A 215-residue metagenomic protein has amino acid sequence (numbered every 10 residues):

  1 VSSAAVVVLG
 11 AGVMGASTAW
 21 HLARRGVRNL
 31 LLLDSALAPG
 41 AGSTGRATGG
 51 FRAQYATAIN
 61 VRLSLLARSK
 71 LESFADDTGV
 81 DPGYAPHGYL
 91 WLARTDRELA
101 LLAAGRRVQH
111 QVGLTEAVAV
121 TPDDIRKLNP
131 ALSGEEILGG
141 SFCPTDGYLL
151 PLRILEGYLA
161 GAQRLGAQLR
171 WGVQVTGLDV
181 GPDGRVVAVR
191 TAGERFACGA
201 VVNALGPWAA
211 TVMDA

Functional and structural regions predicted by a protein language model:
V1-M14, L31: Beta1/beta-strand and adjacent pyrophosphate-binding region of the FAD-binding site in flavoprotein oxidoreductases
M14, A38, W208: Conserved Rossmann-like nucleotide-cofactor binding loop
A19, A23, G161: Gly/Ala-rich phosphate-binding loop of Rossmann-like dinucleotide-binding domains, activating on the conserved
A23-T44: Glycine-rich FAD pyrophosphate-binding loop
N29-L30, E116-A117, V201: Hydrophobic anchor at the start of a short beta-strand that flanks the dinucleotide cofactor-binding loop
T48-L128: Dinucleotide-binding Rossmann-like beta1-alpha1 core, especially the glycine-rich loop that anchors the ADP
S141-A200, A204-T211: Helical element adjacent to the flavin cofactor pocket in flavoenzyme catalytic cores
